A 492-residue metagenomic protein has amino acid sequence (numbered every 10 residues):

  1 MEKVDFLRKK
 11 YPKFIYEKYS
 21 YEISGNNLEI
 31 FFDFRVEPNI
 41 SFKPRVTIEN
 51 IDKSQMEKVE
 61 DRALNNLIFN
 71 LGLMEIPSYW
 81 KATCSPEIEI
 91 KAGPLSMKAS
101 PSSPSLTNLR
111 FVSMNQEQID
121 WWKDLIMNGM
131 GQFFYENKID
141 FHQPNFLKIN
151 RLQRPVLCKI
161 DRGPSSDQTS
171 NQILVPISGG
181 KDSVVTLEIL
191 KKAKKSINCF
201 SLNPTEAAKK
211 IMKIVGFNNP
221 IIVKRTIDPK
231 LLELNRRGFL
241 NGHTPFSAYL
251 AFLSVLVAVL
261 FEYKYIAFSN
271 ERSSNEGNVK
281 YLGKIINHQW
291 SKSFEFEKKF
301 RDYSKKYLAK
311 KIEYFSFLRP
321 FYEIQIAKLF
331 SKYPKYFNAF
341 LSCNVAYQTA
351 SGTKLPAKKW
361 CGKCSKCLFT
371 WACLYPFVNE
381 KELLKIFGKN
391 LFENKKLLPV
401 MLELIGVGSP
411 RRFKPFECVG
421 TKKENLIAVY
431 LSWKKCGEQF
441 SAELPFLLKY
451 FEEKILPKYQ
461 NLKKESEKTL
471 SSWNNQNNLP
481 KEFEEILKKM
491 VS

Functional and structural regions predicted by a protein language model:
M1-V156, Q168-Q172, I189-K230, F239-L240 (+1 more regions): RNA-binding accessory domains that recognize and position tRNA/RNA substrates
E2-F32, K310, F317, S331-S492: ATP/NTP-dependent adenylation/nucleotidyl-transfer catalytic domains that generate, transfer, or process NMP-activated
P77-I90, T107, A258-I266, L374-K385 (+1 more regions): Short helix-capping/linker segments at secondary-structure and domain boundaries
S183: N-terminal Rossmann-fold NAD(P) dinucleotide-binding loop
L202-S342, A350, P356: ATP-dependent adenylate-handling ligase core
